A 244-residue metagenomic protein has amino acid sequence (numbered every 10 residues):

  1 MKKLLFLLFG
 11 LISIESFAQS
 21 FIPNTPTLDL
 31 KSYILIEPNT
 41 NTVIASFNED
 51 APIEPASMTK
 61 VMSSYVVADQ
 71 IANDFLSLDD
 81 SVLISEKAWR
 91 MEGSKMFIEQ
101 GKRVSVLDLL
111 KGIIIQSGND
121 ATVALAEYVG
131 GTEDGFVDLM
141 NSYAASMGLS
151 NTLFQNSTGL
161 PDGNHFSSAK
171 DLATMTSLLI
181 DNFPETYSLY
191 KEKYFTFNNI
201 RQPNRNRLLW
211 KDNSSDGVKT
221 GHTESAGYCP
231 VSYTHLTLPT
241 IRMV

Functional and structural regions predicted by a protein language model:
L4-I12: Sec-dependent N-terminal signal peptides
I14-A18: Sec/Tat signal peptide C-region and signal peptidase I cleavage site
Q19-K170, S177-D181: Active-site-adjacent loops and short helices of periplasmic peptidoglycan-processing enzymes
S177, N182-D212: Conserved active-site loop region of the serine DD-peptidase/beta-lactamase
R201-Y233: Short, Gly/Ser/Thr-enriched beta-strand-loop segments that form substrate-interacting elements of hydrolase/peptidase
T234-T240: Conserved small/polar residues in nucleotide/adenosyl-binding loops
